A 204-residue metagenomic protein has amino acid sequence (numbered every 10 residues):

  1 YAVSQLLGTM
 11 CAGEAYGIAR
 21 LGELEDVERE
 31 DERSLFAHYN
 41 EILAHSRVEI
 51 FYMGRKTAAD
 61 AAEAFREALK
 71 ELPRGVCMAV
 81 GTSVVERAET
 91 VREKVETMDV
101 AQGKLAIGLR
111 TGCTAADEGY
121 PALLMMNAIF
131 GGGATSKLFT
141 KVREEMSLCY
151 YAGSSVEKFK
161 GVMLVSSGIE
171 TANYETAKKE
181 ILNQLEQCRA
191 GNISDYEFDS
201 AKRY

Functional and structural regions predicted by a protein language model:
Y1-M78, C113, A122, E144-Y204: Charge-rich, well-structured scaffold segments of protease-associated domains
G8, C77-K137, M146: His/Glu-based metal-binding/catalytic segments typifying zinc-dependent metallopeptidases
K141: Ligand/cofactor pocket segment of small-molecule handling proteins
